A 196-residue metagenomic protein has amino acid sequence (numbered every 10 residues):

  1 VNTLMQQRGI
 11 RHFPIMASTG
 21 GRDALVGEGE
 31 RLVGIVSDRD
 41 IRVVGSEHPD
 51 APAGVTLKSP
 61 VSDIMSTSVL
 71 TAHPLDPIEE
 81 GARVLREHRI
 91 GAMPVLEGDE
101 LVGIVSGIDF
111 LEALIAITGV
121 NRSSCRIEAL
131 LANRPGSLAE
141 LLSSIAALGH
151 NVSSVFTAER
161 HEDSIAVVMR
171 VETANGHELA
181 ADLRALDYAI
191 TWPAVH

Functional and structural regions predicted by a protein language model:
M5-R8, F13-R39, L85, M93-I108: A glycine-centered beta-loop-beta connector
R11-F13, L70, V167: Conserved beta-strand core positions
A17, H73, V171: Small/polar loops that bind or transfer phosphate-bearing groups
L32-H73, P77-R86, E100-E162, N175-A180 (+2 more regions): Tandem CBS (Bateman) regulatory domains
S164-T173: Short basic, glycine-rich beta-strand/loop surfaces that mediate nucleic-acid
